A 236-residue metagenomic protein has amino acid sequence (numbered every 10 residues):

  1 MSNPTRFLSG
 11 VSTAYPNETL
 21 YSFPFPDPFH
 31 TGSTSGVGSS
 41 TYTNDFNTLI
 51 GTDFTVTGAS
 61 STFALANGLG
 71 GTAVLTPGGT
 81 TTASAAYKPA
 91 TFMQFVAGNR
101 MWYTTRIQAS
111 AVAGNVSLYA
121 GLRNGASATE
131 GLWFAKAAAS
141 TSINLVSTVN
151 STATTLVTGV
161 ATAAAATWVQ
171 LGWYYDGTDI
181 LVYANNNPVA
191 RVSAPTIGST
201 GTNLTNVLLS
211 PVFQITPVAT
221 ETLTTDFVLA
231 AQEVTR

Functional and structural regions predicted by a protein language model:
M1-S22, V234-R236: Short, intrinsically disordered N-terminal pre-domain segments
G38-T62: Short, tryptophan-glycine- and acidic/Ser/Thr-enriched carbohydrate-recognition patches
F46, T105, L171, T225-A230: Extracellular beta-strand elements of beta-rich domains used for carbohydrate recognition/degradation or cell-matrix
T76-I143: Secretory/extracellular carbohydrate-interaction modules and structurally similar beta-sandwich "look-alikes"
T148-Q170: Short, aromatic/His-centered strand-loop micro-motif at the edge of beta-sheets
V160, N187-L208: Short, solvent-exposed beta-strand-to-loop segments that form ligand-recognition rims of beta-rich domains
T167-L181: Localized edge beta-strand/strand-to-loop motifs within extracellular or lumenal beta-rich domains
T216-F227: Extracellular carbohydrate recognition
